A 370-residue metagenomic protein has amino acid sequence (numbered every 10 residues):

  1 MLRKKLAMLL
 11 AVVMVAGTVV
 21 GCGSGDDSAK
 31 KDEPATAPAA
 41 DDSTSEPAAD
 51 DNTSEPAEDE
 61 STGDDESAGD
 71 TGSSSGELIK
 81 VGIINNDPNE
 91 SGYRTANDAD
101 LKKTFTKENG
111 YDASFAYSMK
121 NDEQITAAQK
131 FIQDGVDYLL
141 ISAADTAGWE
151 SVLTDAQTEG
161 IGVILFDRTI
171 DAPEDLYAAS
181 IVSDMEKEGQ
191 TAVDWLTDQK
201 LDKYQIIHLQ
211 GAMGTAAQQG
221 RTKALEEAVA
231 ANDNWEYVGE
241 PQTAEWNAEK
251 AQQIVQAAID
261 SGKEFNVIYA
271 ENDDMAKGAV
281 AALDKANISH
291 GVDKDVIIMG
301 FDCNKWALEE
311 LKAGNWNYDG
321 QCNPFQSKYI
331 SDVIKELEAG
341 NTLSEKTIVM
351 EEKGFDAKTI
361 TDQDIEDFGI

Functional and structural regions predicted by a protein language model:
V19-A35, D41-E46, T71: Bacterial lipoprotein signal-peptidase II cleavage site
E77-I79, L209, M213-A217, E227-N232 (+1 more regions): Hinge/cleft segment of the Venus flytrap/periplasmic-binding protein
K80-E108, S114-T126, S142-T146, Q210-G220 (+2 more regions): Extracytoplasmic "Venus flytrap"
V81, Q124, S180-I206, G220 (+3 more regions): Hydrophobic alpha-helical segments within soluble ligand-binding/sensing domains
G92-N109, E188-A192, A216-W235, I254 (+1 more regions): Short, solvent-exposed amphipathic alpha-helices that sit in or adjacent to ligand/effector-binding or catalytic
T106-S118, Q205-H208, V229-N247, E351: Short beta-strand elements in bilobed, periplasmic/extracellular small-molecule ligand-binding domains
I125, I132-D137, I141-T158, L225 (+1 more regions): Hydrophobic alpha-helical
W149-K187, Q205, N304-K312: Flexible loop/hinge segments that line or gate small-molecule binding clefts
